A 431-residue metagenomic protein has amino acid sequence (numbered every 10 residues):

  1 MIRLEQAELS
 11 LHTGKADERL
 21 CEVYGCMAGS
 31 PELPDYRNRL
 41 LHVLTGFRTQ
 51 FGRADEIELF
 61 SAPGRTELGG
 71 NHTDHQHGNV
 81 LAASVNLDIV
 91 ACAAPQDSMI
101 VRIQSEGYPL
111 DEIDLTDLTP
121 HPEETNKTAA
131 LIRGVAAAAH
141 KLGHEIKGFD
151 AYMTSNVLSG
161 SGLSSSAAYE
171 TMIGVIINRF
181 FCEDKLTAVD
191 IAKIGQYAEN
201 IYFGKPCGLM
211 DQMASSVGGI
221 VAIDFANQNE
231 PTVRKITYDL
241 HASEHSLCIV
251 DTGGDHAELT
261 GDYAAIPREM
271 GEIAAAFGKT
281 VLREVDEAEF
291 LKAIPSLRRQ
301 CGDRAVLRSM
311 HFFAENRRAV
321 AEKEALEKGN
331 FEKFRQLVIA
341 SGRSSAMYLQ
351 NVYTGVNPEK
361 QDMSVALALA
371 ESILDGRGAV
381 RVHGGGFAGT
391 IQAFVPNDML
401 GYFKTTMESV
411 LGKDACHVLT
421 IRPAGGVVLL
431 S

Functional and structural regions predicted by a protein language model:
M1-R65, V90, A94-T125, A222-R381 (+1 more regions): C-terminal nucleotide
N79-D97, V217: Structural signature of FAD isoalloxazine-binding scaffolds in flavoprotein oxidoreductases
S84-N86, L163-E183, V395: DPxDG-like acidic metal-binding loop motif
R102-Q104, G148-S155, K185-Y197, R335-A340 (+1 more regions): Beta-strand segments within the central parallel beta-sheet cores of soluble alpha/beta enzyme folds
A136-S159: Glycine- and acidic-rich phosphate- and metal-coordinating loops
K141-F149, I177-I191, N397-V410: Phosphate-handling active-site elements
E183-P231, I236, S341, L367-A370 (+1 more regions): Alpha/beta catalytic cores of group-transfer enzymes, especially the acyltransferase/condensing modules of polyketide
